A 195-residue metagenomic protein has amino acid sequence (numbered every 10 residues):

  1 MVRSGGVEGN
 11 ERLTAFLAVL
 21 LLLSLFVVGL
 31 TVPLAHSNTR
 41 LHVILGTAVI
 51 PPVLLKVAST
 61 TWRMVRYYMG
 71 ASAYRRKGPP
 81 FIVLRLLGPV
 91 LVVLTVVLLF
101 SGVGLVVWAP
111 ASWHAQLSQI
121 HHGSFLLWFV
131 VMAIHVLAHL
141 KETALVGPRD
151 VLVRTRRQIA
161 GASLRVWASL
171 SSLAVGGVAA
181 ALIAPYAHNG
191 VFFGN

Functional and structural regions predicted by a protein language model:
M1-N195: Membrane-embedded alpha-helical bundles that constitute the cytochrome b-like, heme-associated redox core of multi-pass
